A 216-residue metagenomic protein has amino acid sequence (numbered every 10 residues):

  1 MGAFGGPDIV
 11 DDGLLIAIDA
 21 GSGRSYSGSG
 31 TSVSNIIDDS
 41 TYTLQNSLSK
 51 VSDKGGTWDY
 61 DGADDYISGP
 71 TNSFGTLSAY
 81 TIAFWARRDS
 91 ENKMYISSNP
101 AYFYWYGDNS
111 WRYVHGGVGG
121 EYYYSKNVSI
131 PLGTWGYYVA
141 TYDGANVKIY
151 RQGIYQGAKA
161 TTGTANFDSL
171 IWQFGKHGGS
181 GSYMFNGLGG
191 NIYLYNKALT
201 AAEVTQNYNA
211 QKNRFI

Functional and structural regions predicted by a protein language model:
M1, V118-G119, D168-G190: Extracellular glycan-interaction patches encoded by glycine-rich segments
M1-D64, V204-I216: Extracytoplasmic low-complexity segments
D8-D11, K50-S52, G75-L77, W105 (+2 more regions): Extracellular/periplasmic catalytic domains that process cell-envelope and extracellular macromolecules
A17-A20, Y137, N191: Extracellular/lumenal ectodomain signal focusing on beta-strand-rich modules and carbohydrate-recognition contexts
S27-S29, Q45, D61-G119, I130-L132 (+3 more regions): Extracellular glycan-recognition modules
V128-L132, T164-A165: Short proline/glycine- and polar residue-rich coil/turn motifs
R151-I171: Short, solvent-exposed beta-strand-to-loop segments that form ligand-recognition rims of beta-rich domains
